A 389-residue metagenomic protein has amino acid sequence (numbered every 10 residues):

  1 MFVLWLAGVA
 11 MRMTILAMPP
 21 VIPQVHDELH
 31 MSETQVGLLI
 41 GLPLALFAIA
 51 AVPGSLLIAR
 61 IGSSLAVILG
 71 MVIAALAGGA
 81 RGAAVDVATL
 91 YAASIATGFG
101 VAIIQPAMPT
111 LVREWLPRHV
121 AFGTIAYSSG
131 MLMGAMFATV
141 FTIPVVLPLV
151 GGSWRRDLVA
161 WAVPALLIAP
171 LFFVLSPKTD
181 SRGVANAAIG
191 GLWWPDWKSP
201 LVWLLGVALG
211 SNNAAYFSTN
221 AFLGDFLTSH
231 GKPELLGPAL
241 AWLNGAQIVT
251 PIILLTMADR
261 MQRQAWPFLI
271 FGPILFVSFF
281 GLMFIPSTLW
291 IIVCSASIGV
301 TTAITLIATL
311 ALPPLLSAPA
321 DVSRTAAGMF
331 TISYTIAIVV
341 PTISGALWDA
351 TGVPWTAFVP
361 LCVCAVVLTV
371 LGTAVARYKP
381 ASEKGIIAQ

Functional and structural regions predicted by a protein language model:
M18-P19, P200-P251: Extracytoplasmic gate region of multi-pass secondary transporters
I49-V87: Conserved MFS/SLC helix-loop-helix module at the cytosolic interface between two early adjacent transmembrane helices
A50-G62, T250-R263, W348: Helix-to-loop junctions at the C-terminal end of transmembrane segments in multipass secondary transporters
A93-G130: Cytoplasmic helix-loop-helix junction between adjacent transmembrane helices in 12-TM secondary transporters
I103-L116, I304-A318: Intracellular juxtamembrane helix-capping segments at the cytosolic ends of symmetry-related transmembrane helices
R118-F122, A126-P177: Helix-loop-helix hairpin linking two adjacent transmembrane segments in secondary transporters
Q262-T309: C-terminal transmembrane helical hairpin of 12-TM major facilitator-type secondary transporters
P314-L361: A late C-terminal transmembrane helix in Major Facilitator Superfamily
